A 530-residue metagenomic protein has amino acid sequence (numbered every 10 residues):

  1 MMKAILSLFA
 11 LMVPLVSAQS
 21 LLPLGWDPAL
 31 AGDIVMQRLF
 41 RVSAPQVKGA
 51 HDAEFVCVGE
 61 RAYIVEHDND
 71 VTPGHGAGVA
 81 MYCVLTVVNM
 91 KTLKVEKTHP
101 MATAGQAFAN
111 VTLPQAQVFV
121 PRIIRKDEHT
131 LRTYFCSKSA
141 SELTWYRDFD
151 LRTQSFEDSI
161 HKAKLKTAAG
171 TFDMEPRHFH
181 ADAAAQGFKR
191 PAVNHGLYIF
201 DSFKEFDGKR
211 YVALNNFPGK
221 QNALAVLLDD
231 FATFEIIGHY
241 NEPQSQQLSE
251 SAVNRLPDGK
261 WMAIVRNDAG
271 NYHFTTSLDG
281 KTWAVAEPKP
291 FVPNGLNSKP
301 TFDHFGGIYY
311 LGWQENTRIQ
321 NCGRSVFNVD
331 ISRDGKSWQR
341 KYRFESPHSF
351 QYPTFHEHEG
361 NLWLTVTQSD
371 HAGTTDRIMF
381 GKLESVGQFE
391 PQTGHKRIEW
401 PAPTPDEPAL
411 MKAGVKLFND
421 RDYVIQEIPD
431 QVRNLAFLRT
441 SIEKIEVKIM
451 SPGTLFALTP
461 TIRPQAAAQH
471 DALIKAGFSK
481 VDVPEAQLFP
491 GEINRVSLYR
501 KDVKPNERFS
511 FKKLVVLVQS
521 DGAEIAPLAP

Functional and structural regions predicted by a protein language model:
M1-A4: Positively charged n-region of N-terminal signal peptides that target proteins for export
F9-A18: Hydrophobic h-region of N-terminal signal peptides that target proteins for export in Gram-negative bacteria
Q19-H51, V56-P114, I124-S298, H304-S349 (+2 more regions): Beta-rich carbohydrate-recognition and catalytic domains
L21-D27, P391-T440: Glycan-recognition and processing domains
I34, A50, V118, L197-Y198 (+4 more regions): Short glycine-aromatic motifs
N297, A436-K448: Short beta-strands within extracellular/lumenal beta-sheet-rich domains
P401-P403, Q465-A529: Polybasic, proline/glycine-rich intrinsically disordered low-complexity segments
S451-I462: A short beta-strand element within beta-rich, extracytoplasmic domains of secreted/secretory-pathway proteins
